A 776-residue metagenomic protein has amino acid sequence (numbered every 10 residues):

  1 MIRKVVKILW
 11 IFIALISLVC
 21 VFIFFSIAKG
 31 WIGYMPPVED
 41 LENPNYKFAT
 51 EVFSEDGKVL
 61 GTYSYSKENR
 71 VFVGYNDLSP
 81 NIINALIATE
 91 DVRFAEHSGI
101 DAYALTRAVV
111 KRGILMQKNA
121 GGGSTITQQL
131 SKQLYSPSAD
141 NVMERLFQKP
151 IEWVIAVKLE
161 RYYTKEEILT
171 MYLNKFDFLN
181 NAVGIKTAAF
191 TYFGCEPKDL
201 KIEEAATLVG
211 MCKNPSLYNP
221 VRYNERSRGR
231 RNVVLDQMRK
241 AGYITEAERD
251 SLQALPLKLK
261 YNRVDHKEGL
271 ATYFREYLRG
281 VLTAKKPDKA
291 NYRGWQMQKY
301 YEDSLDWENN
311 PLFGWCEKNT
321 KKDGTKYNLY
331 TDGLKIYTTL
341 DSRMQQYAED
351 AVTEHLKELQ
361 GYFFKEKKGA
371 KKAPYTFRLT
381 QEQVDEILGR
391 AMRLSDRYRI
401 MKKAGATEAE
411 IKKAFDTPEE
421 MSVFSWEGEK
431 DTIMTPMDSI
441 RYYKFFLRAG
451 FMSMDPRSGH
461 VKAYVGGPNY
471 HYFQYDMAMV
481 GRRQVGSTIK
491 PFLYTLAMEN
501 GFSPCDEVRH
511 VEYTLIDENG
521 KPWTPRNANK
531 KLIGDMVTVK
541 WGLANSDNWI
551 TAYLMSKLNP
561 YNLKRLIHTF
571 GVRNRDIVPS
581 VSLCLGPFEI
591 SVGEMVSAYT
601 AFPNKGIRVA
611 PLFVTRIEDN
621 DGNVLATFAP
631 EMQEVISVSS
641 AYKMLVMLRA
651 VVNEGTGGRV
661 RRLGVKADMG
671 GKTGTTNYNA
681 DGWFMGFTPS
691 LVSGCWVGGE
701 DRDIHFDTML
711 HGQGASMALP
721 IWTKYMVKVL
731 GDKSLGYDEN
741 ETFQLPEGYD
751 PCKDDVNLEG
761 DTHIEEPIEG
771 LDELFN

Functional and structural regions predicted by a protein language model:
M1-F53, G113, L359: N-terminal type II signal-anchor transmembrane helix that functions as the membrane-insertion/stop-transfer segment
I2, Y46-A49, F53-S304, F313-C316 (+5 more regions): Peptidoglycan glycan-strand catalytic modules in the bacterial/periplasmic cell-wall system
A85-I87, M238, A348, S458-G459 (+6 more regions): Active-site SXXK
A95-L105, V183-K186, T245-D250, M498-N519 (+2 more regions): Short, well-structured active-site flanking segments
K118, T245-G405: Non-catalytic structural connector segments
T125, L134-S136, N141, R145 (+5 more regions): Active-site-adjacent helix/loop patches that line small-molecule binding or acyl-intermediate pockets
P256, V480-M536, A610-L625: Short, glycine/proline-biased beta-turn/loop segments that scaffold the active-site neighborhood
T338, S342-E358, G389-D455, H460 (+5 more regions): A penicillin-recognizing enzyme superfamily signal
